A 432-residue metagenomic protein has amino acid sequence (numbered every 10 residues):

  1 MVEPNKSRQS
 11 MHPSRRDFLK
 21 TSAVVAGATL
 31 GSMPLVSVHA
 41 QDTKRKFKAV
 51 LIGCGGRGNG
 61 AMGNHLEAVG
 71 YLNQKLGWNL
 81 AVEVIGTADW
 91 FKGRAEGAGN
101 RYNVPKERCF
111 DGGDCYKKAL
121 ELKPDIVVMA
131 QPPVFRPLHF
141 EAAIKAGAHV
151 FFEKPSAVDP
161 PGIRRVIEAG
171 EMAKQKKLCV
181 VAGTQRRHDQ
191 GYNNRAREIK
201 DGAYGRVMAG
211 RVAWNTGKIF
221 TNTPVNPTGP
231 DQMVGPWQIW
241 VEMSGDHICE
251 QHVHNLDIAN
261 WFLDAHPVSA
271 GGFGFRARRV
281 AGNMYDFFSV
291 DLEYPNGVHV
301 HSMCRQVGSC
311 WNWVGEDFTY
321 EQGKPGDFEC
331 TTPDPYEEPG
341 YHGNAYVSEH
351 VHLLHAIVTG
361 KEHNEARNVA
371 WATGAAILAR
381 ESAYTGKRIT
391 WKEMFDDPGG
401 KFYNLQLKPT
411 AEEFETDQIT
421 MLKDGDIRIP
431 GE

Functional and structural regions predicted by a protein language model:
V2-H149, R165-K177, D426-E432: N-terminal glycine-/serine-/threonine-rich beta1-alpha1-beta2 phosphate-ribose binding loop of Rossmann-like
L19, L66, E96-G99, V128 (+9 more regions): Non-transmembrane alpha-helical segments in soluble domains of secreted/periplasmic/extracellular proteins
S22-T29, G60, E250, H254-P267 (+4 more regions): C-terminal helical cap and adjacent loop that interface with cofactors, partners, or active-site loops
G53, R57-M62, Y71, K174-G282 (+5 more regions): Predominantly a Rossmann-like dinucleotide-binding segment in NAD(P)-dependent oxidoreductases
F91, D111-G113, P132-F135, A157-V158 (+3 more regions): Short, solvent-exposed turn/loop segments enriched in Gly/Ser/Thr/Pro and often Arg
G147-D159: ADP-ribose/adenylate-binding Rossmann-like module
G282-M284, Y294-P295: A short catalytic or substrate-binding loop motif that flags glycine-/basic-rich loops and adjacent residues that bind
P295-H299, Q322-P325: Glycine-centered tight beta-turn/hairpin loop motif at sheet-sheet or coil-to-beta transitions
